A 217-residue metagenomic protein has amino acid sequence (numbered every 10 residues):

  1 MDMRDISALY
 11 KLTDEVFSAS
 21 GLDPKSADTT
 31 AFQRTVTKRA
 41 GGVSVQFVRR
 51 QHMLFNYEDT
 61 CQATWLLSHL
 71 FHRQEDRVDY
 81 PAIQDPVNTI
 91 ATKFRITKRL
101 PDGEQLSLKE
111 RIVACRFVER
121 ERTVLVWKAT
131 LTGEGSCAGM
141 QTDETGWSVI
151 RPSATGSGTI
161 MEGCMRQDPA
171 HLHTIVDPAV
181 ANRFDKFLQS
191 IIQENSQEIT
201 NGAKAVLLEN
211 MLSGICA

Functional and structural regions predicted by a protein language model:
M1-T89: Hydrophobic ligand-binding cavity/cleft-lining segments
M1-V36, E119-T123, K128-A217: Terminal "cap-and-tail" regions of soluble proteins that handle hydrophobic small molecules
R49-Q51, V78-P81, K109-F117, T145-P152: Hydrophobic/aromatic beta-strand elements that line small-molecule binding cavities or substrate pockets in beta-rich
Q74, P81-G139: Glycine-rich portal/gate segments that line the openings of hydrophobic small-molecule binding cavities
